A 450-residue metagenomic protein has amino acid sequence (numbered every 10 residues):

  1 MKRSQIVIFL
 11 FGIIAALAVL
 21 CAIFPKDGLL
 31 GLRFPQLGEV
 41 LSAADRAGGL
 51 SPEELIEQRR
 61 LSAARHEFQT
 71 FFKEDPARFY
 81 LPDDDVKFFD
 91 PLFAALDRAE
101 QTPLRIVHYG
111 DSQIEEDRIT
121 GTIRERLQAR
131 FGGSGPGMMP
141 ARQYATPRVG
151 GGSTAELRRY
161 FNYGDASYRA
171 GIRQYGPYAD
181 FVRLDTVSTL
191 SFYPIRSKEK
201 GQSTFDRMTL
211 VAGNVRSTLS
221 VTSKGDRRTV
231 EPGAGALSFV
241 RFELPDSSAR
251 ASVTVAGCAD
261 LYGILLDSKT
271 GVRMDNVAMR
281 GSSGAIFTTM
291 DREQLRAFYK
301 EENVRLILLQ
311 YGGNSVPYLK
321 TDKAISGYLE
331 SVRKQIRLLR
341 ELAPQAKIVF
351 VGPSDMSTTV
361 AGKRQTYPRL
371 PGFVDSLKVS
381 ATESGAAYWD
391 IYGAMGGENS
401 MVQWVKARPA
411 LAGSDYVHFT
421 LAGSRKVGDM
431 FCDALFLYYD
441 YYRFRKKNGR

Functional and structural regions predicted by a protein language model:
M1-Q5: N-terminal Lys/Arg-rich, disordered targeting/topogenic segments
V7-P25: Hydrophobic membrane-insertion alpha-helices, especially the h-region of bacterial N-terminal signal peptides
I23-E39: Signal peptide processing junction and immediate N-terminal pro/mature segment of secreted/exported proteins
L29-L30, R292, S354-R450: Catalytic His-Asp segment of secreted/periplasmic serine-dependent ester chemistry enzymes
Q36-S51: Short extracytoplasmic/periplasmic juxtamembrane "stem" segments immediately C-terminal to an N-terminal membrane anchor
G48-H108, N162-D180, L184: Membrane/wall-proximal cationic-aromatic binding patches
V86, T102-H108, E115, I119 (+4 more regions): Conserved, compact domain cores that house catalytic/ligand-binding motifs in diverse enzymes and effector modules
E115-S223, E231-E330, H418-F419: Conserved SGNH/GDSL esterase-like catalytic core that processes O-acyl groups on lipids and polysaccharides
